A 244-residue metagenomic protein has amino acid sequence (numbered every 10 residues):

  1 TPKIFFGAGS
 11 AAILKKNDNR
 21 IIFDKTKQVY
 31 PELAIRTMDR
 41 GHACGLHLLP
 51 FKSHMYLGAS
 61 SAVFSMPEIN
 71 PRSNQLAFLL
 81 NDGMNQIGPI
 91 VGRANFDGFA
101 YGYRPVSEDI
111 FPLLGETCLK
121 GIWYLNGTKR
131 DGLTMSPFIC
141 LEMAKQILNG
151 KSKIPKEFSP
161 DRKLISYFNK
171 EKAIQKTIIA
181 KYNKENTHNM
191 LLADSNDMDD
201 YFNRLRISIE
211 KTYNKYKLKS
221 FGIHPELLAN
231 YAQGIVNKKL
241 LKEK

Functional and structural regions predicted by a protein language model:
T1-C118, T187-L192, N196: Active-site substrate-recognition segment that forms the wall of the catalytic cavity or substrate channel
I4, I13, I21-I22, V29 (+14 more regions): Weak global preference for isoleucine
T26, L33, P50, A59 (+10 more regions): Generic signature of intrinsically disordered, low-complexity segments enriched in small/polar residues
L48-L49, G92, T117, I122 (+5 more regions): Generic hydrophobic-segment detector
N85-E185: C-terminal catalytic lobe of FAD-dependent flavoproteins
Q146-K244: Helix-rich C-terminal "cap"/substrate-channel and partner-interaction subdomain that packs against the flavin-binding
